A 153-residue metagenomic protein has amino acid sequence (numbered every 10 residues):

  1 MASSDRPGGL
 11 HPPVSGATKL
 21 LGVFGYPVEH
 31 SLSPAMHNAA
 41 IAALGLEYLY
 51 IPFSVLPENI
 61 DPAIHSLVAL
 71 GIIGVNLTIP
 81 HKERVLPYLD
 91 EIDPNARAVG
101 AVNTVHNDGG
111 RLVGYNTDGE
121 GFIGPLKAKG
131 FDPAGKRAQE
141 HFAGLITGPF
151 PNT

Functional and structural regions predicted by a protein language model:
A2-L20: Charged, compositionally biased N-terminal leader segments and the immediate start of the first structured element
D5, L10-H11, T78, T147-P149: Selective for proline/serine-rich intrinsically disordered segments in cytosolic/nuclear regulatory regions
S15-F131: Phosphate/diphosphate ligand-binding glycine-rich loop within oxidoreductases
V23, A138-E140: Hydrophobic Val/Ile/Leu positions in short beta-strands of Rossmann-like dinucleotide-binding domains
F131-R137: Short helix-loop-beta connector
E140-T153: Conserved anion/nucleotide-ligand pocket segment
